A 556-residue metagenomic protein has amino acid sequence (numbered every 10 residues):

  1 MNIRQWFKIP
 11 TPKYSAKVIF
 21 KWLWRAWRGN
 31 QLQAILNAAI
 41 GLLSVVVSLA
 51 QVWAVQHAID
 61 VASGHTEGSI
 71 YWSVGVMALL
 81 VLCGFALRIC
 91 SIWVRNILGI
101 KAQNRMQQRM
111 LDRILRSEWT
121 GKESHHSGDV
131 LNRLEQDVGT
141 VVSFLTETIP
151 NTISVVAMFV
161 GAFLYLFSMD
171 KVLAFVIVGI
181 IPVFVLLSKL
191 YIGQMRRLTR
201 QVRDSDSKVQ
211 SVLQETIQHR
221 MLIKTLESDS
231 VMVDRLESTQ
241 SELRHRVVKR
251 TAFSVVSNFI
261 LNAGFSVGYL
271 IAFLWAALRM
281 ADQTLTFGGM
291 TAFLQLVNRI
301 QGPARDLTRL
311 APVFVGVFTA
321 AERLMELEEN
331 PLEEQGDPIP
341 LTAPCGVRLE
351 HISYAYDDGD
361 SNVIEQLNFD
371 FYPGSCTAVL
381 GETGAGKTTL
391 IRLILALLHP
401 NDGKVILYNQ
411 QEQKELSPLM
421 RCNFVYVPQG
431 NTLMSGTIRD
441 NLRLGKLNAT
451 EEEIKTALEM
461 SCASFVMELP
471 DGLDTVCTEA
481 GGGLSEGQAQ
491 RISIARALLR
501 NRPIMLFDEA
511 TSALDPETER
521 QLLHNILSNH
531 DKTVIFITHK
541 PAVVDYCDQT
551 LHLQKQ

Functional and structural regions predicted by a protein language model:
M1-S48, S63-V76, S91-R95, G99 (+8 more regions): Membrane-integrated ABC transporters
W24-Q31, W119-T120, Q136-L145, I149 (+6 more regions): An intracellular "coupling" helix at the cytosolic face of ABC transporter transmembrane type-1 domains
L32-L87, F167-V172, Q283-F287, Q410: Transmembrane helix-loop-helix hairpins at lipid-water interfaces of multipass membrane proteins, especially the type-1
A39, L43, V47-Q51, E67 (+3 more regions): Hydrophobic alpha-helical transmembrane segments of ABC transporter permease domains
S228, A252, L296-L327: Cytosolic ends of transmembrane helices, especially the final helix of ABC transmembrane type-1 domains
T389, V425, G430, I438-N441 (+1 more regions): ABC-family ATPase nucleotide-binding domain "signature/switch" substructure
L395: Helix-to-loop junction immediately C-terminal to a conserved catalytic motif
N431-V476: Conserved "ABC signature" C-loop
